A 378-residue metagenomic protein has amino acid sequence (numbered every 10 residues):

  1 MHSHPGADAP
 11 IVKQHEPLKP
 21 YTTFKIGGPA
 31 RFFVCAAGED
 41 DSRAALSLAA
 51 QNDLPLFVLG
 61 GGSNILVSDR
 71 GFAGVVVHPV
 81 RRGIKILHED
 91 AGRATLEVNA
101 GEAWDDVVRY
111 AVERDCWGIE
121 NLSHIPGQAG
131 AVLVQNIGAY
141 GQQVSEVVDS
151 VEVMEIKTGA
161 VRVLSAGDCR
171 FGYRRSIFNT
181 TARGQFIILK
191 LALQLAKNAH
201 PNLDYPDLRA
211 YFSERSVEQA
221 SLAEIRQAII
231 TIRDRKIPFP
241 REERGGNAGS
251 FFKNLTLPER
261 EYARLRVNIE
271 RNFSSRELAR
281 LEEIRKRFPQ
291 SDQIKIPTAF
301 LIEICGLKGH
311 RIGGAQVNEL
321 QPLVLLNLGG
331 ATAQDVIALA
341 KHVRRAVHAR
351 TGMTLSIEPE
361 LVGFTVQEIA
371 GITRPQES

Functional and structural regions predicted by a protein language model:
H2-T158, D168: Anion-binding (especially nucleotide phosphate/pyrophosphate-binding) glycine-rich loop and adjoining beta-alpha core
V12-Q14, K19-T23, V161-Q334, R350-S378: Phosphate/pyrophosphate- and phosphate-bearing ligand-binding catalytic cores of soluble enzymes
G38, G62, G127, G159 (+4 more regions): Residue-level signal for inorganic ion chemistry
V107-V108, T298, R344: Generic structural marker for isolated residues within well-ordered, non-membrane alpha-helices of soluble domains
E113-C116, A333-L339: Beta-rich strand-turn-strand
L339-H342, A346: Structural preference for long, well-ordered alpha-helical segments within the folded cores of structured domains
